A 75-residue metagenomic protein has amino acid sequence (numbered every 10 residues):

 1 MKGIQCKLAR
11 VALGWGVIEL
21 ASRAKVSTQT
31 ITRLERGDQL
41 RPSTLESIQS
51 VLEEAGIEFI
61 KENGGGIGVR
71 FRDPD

Functional and structural regions predicted by a protein language model:
K2, L13, R41: Short, conserved glycine- and acidic-residue-centered signature motifs in active-site or ligand-binding loops
C6-E19: Short basic helix-loop element that most often maps to the first helix and adjoining turn of HTH DNA-binding modules
E19, T30, T44: Residues in the helix-turn-helix
L20-A21, V69: Append "Primarily bacterial transcriptional regulators
K25, P42-I60: DNA major-groove recognition helix of helix-turn-helix/homeodomain DNA-binding modules
K25-L40: Recognition helix of helix-turn-helix/homeodomain-like DNA-binding domains that insert into the DNA major groove
I57-D75: Helix-turn-helix/homeodomain-like alpha-helical modules used for DNA recognition and transcription-factor dimerization
